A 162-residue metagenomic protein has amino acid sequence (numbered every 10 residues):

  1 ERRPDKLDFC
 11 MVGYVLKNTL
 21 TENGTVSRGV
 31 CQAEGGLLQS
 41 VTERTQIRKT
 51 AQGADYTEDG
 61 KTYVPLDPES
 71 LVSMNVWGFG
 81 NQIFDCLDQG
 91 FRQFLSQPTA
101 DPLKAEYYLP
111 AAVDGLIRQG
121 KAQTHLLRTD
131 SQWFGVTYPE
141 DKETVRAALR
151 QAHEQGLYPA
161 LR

Functional and structural regions predicted by a protein language model:
E1-W77: Conserved core of the sugar-phosphate nucleotidyltransferase
A33, R128-T129: Generic beta-strand structural signal
W77-G78, V136: Short aromatic/basic micro-patch
I83: Glycine-rich loop/hinge motif
D88-A122: A C-terminal functional module that forms or caps the active site or interfaces directly with catalytic machinery
T124-R128, G135: Conserved active-site beta-strand element of glycosyltransferases/polysaccharide synthases
R146, R150-R162: Terminal low-complexity segments of carbohydrate-biosynthetic enzymes
